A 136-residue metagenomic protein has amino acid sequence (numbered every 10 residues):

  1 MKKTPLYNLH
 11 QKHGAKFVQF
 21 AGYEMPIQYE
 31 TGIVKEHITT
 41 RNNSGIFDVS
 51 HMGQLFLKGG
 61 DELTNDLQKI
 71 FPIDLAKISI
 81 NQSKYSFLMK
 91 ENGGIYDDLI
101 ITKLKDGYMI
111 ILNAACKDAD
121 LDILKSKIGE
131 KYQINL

Functional and structural regions predicted by a protein language model:
M1-L136: Basic, glycine/lysine-rich polyanion-binding surfaces/domains
